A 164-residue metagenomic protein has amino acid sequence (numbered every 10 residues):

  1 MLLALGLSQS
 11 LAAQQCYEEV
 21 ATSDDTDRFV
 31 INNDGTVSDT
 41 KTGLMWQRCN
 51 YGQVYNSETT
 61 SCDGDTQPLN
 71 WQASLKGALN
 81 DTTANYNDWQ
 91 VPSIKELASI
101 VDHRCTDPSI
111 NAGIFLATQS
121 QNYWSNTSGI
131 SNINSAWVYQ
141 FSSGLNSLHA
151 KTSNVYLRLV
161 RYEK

Functional and structural regions predicted by a protein language model:
M1-L2: Sec-dependent signal peptide recognition, specifically the positively charged N-region followed immediately by
L5-Q90, I94-K164: Glycine-aromatic-enriched surface loops/turns that form tight recognition elements
